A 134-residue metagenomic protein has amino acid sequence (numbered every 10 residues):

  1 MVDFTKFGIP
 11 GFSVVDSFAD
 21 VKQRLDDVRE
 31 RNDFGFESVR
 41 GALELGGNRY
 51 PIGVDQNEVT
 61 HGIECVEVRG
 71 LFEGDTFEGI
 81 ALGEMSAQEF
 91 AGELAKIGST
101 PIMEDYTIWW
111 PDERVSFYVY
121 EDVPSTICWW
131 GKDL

Functional and structural regions predicted by a protein language model:
M1-L134: Short helix/turn-capping signatures at newly exposed starts of structured segments
